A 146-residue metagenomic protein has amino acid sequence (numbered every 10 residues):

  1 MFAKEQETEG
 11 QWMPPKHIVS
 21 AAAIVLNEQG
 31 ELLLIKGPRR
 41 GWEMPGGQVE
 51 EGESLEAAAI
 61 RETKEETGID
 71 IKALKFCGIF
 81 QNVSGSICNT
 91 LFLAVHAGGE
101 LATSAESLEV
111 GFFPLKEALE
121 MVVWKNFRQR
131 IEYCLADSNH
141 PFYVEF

Functional and structural regions predicted by a protein language model:
M1-A22: Acidic, metal-coordinating catalytic segment for phosphate/diphosphate chemistry, firing primarily on the Nudix
Q6, R39-E43, F113: Short glycine/proline- and charge-enriched loop/turn segments that cap or connect secondary-structure elements
P15, I24, L34, L101-S104: Short secondary-structure boundary/capping segments
A22, E31, E109: Conserved beta-strand and immediately adjacent loop positions that scaffold enzyme active sites
V25-L26, L34, A94, F112: Conserved hydrophobic "DFG−1" position in protein kinase catalytic cores
N27-E65: Conserved Nudix-box catalytic region and its N-terminal flanking loop in Nudix hydrolases and closely related
V49-K72, F80-C134, F146: Unchanged
